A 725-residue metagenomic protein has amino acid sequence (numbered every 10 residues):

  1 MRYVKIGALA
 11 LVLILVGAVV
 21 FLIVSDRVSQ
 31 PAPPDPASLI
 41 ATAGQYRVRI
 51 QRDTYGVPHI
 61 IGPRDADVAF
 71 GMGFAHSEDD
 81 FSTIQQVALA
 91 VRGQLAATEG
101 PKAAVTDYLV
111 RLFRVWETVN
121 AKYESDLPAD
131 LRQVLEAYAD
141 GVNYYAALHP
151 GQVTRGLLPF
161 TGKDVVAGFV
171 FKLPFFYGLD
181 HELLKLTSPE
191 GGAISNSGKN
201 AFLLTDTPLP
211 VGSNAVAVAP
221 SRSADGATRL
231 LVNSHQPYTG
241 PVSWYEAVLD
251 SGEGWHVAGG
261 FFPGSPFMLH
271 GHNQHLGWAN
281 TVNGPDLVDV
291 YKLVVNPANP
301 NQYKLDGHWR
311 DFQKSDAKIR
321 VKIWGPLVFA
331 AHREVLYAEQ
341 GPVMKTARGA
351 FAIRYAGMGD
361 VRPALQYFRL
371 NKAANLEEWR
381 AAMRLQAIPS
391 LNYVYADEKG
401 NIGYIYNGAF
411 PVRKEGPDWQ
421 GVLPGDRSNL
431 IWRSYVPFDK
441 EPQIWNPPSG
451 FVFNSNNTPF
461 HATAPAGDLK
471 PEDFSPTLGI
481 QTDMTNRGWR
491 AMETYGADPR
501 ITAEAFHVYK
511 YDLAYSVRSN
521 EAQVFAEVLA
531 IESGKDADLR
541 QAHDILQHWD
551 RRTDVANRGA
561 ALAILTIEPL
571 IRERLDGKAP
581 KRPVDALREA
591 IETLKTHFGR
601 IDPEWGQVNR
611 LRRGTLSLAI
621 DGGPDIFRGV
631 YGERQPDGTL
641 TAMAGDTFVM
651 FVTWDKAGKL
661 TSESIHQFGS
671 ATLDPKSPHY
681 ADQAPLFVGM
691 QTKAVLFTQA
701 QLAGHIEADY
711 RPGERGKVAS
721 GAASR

Functional and structural regions predicted by a protein language model:
R2-E527, E532-K535, Q541-R725: C-terminal/peripheral segments of proteins
